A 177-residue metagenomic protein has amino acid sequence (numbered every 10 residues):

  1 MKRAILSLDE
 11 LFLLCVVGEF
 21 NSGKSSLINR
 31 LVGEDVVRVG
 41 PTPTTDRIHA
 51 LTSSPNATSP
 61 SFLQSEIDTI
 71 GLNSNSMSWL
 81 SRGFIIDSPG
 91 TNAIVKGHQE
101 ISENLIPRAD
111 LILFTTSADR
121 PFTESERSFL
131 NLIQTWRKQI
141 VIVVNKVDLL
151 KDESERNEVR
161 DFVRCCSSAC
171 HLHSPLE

Functional and structural regions predicted by a protein language model:
M1-S88: Conserved G1/Walker A P-loop phosphate-binding module
S7, L13, V17, N21 (+4 more regions): Short, charged/polar micro-motifs that form catalytic or ligand-binding hotspots
G23, P41, V144-N145, E177: A generic structural motif
S25, R30, A93, R137 (+1 more regions): A ubiquitous, low-specificity "background" feature that marks scattered single residues across proteins without
T44, P55-T58, G90-N92, D119-F122 (+1 more regions): Conserved nucleotide-binding/hydrolysis micro-motifs of P-loop NTPases
F62-F84, Q99-L176: Conserved C-terminal guanine-recognition region of P-loop GTPase G domains, centered on the G4
